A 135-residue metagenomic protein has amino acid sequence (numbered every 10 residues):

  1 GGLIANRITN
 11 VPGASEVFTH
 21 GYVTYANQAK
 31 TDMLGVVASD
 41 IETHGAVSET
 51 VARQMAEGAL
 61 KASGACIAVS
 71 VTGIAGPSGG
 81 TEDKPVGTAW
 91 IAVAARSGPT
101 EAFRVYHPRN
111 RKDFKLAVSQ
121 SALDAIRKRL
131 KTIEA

Functional and structural regions predicted by a protein language model:
G1-A135: Short alpha-helical segments enriched in small residues
